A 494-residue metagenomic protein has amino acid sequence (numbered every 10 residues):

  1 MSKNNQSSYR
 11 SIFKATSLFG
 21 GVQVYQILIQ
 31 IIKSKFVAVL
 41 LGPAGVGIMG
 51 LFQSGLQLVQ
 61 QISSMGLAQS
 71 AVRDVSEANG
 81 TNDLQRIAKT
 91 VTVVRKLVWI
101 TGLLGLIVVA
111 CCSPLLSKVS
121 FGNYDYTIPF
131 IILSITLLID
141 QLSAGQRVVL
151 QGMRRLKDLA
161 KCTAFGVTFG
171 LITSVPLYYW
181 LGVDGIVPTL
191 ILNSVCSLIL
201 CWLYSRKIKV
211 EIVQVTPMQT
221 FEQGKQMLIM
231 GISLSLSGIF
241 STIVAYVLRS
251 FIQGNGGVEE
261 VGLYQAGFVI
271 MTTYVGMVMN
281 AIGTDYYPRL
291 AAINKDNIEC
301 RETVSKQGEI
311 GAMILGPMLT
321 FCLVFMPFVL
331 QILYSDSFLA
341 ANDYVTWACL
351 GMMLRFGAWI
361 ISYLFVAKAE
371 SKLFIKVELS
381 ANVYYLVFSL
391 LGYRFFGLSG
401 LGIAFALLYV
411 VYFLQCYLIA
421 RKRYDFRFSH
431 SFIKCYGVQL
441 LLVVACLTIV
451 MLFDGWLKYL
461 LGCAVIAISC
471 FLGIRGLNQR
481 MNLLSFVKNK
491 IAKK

Functional and structural regions predicted by a protein language model:
M1-I12, C201-A245, D285-E302, R423-G437 (+1 more regions): Interhelical loop/hinge segments that connect adjacent transmembrane helices in multipass membrane
S2-N4, L447-K494: Membrane-proximal transmembrane or re-entrant/amphipathic helices at the cytosolic face
I12, Q57, K96-Y246: Hydrophobic transmembrane helix module of multi-pass membrane transport proteins
A15-I31, G166, L190-S197, C201 (+5 more regions): Transmembrane helical elements of multi-pass membrane transporters/channels
K35-F36, G47-S64, V93-K96, S233 (+4 more regions): Alpha-helical transmembrane segments of polytopic membrane transporters and translocases
M65-T81, G152, V210, G267 (+3 more regions): Helix-loop junctions and terminal segments of transmembrane helices in multi-pass membrane transport/translocation
T92-F121, L171-I172, Y179, V278 (+3 more regions): Alpha-helical transmembrane segments of multi-pass membrane transport and lipid-handling proteins
L138-C162, C349-A381, A420: Membrane-interface junctions at transmembrane-helix termini in multi-pass inner-membrane proteins
